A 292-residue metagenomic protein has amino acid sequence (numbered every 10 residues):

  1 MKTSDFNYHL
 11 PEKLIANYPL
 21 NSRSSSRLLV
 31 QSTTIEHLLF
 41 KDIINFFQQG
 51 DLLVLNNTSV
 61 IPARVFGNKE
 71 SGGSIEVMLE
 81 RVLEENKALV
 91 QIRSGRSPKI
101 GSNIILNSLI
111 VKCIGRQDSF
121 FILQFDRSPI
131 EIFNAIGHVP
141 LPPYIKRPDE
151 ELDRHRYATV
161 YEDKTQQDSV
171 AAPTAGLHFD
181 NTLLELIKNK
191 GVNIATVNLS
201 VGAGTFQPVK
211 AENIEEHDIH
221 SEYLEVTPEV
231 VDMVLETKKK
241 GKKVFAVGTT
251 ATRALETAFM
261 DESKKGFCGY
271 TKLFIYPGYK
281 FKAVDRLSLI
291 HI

Functional and structural regions predicted by a protein language model:
M1-I290: A cross-family signal for N-terminal binding/gating loops and helix N-caps that shape access to the active site
